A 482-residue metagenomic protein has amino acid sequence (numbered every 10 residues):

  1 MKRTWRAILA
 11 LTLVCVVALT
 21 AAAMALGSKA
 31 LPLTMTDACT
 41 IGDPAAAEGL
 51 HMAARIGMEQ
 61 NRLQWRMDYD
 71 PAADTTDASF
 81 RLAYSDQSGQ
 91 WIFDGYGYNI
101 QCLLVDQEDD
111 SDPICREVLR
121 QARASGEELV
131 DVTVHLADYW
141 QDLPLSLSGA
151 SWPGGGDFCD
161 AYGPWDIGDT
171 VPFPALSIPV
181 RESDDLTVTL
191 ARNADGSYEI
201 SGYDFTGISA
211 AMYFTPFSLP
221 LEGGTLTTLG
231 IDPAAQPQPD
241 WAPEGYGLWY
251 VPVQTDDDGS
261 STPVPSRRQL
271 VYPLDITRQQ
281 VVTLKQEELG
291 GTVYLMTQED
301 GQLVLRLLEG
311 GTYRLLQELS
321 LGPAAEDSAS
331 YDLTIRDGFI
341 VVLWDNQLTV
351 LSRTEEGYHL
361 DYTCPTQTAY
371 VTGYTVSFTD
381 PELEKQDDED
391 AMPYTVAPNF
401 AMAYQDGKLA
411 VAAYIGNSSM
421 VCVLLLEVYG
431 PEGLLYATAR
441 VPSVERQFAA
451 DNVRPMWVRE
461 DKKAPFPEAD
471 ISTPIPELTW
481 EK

Functional and structural regions predicted by a protein language model:
R6-G27: Hydrophobic membrane-insertion alpha-helices, especially the h-region of bacterial N-terminal signal peptides
G27-G42: Ser/Thr/Pro/Gly-rich low-complexity linker/stalk segments immediately outside membranes or between
A45-Q60, A150-P153, W165-G168, P179-R181 (+5 more regions): Structural signature of eukaryotic scaffold interfaces centered on beta-propeller domains
G57-D109: Extracytoplasmic/periplasmic/luminal assembly and interaction segments in envelope/secretory/respiratory proteins
G97-G301: Long, acidic/polar, low-complexity amphipathic helices and coiled-coil-like
T187-R192, Y198-G202, S261-P263, L305 (+4 more regions): Short linear proline/tyrosine/threonine-rich motifs used for host-factor recruitment and membrane trafficking/assembly
G245, Q302-V304, M420-L425: A detector of repeated loop/turn-to-beta-strand junctions in beta-rich toroidal repeat architectures
G310, L315-K482: Hydrophilic extracytoplasmic domains
